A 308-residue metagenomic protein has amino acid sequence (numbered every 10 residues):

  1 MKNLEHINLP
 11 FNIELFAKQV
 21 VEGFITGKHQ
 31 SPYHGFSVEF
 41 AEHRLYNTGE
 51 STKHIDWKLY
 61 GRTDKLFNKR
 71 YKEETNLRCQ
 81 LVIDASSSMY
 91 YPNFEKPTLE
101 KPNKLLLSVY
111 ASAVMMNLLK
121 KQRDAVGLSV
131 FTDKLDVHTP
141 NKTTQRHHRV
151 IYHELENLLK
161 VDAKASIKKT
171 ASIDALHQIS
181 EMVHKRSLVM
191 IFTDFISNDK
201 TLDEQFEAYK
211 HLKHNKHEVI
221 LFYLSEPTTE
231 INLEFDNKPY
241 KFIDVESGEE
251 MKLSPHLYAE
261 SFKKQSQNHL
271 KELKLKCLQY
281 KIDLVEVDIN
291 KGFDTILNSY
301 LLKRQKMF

Functional and structural regions predicted by a protein language model:
M1-P32, F36-E42, S51, E181-K185 (+1 more regions): Von Willebrand factor type A / integrin I
M1-T143, L188, F192-T193, N198-K200 (+2 more regions): An amphipathic, basic-hydrophobic helix/alpha-beta surface used to engage anionic, phosphate-rich ligands or surfaces
L66-N68, A175-Q178, F206-E207: A generic local structural motif
T75-R78, S88-F94, S166-V189, L221-L224: A structural preference for long, well-packed, hydrophobic secondary-structure segments
L106, S166-I173, K264-Q267: Conserved phosphate-coordination/catalytic loops
Y110, V114, T170-H177, K271 (+1 more regions): Short, contiguous clusters of charged residues that form electrostatic/catalytic patches at enzyme active sites, used
V137-L155, Y280, L302: Short, electropositive alpha-helical surface patch
H147-S187, D199-K200, E230: Von Willebrand factor
